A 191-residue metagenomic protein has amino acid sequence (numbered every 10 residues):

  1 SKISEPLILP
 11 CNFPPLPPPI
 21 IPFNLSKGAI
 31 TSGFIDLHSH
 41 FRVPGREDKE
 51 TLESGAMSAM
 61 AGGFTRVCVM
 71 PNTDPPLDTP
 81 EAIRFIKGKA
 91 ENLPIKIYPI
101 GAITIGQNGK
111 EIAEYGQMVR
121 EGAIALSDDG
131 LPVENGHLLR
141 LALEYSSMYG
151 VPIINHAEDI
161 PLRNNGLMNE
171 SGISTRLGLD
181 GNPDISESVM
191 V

Functional and structural regions predicted by a protein language model:
S1-S32: Histidine-rich, glycine-flanked metal-binding segment
G28-A90: Metal-associated gating/positioning segment near the N- to mid-region
T31, P80-K96, E144-N155: Alpha-helix-loop-beta-strand connector modules within alpha/beta enzyme cores
L37-E50, Y98-E111, G178-S186: Active-site mouth loops of central-metabolism enzymes
S54-L77, L93-I105, V119-E134, G150-E158: Divalent metal-dependent hydrolysis catalytic cores, especially in the metallo-beta-lactamase
G62-F64, F85-K96, Q117, E158-V191: Active-site gating loops and adjacent loop-to-helix segments of metal-dependent hydrolytic enzymes
P76-I86, N108, V133-Y145: Active-site-adjacent beta->alpha loops and helix N-cap segments on the catalytic face of soluble alpha/beta enzymes
V133-N155, D159, N182-S186, M190: Metal-dependent enolase-superfamily TIM-barrel catalytic cores that perform enediolate-based chemistry
